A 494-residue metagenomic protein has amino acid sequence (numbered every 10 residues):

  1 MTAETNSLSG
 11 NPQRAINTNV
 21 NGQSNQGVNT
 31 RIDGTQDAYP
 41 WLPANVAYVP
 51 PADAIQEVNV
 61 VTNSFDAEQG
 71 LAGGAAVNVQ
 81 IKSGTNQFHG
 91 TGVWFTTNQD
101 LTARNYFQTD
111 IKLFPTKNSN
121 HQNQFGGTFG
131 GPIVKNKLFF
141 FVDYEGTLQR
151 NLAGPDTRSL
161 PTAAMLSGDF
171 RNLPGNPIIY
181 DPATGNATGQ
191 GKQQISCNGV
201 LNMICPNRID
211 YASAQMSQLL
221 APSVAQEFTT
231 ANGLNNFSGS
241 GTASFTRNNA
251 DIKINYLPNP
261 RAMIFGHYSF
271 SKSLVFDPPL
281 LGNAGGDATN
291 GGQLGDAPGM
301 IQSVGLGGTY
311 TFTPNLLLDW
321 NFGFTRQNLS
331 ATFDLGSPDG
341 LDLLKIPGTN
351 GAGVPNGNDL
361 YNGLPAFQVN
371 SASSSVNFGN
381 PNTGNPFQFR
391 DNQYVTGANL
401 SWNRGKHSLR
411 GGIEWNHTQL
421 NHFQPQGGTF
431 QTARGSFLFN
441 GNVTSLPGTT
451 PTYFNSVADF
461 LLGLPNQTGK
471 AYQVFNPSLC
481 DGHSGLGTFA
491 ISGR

Functional and structural regions predicted by a protein language model:
M1-R494: Short acidic-glycine motifs
